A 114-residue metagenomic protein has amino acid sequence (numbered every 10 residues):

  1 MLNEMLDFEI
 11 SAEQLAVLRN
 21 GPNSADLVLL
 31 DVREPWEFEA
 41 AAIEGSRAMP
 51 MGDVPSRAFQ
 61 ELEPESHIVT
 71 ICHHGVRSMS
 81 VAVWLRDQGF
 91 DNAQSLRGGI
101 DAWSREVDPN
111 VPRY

Functional and structural regions predicted by a protein language model:
M1-V28, P35-H67, V76-Y114: Rhodanese-like catalytic fold shared by cysteine-dependent sulfurtransferases and DSP/PTP-type phosphatases
T70-I71: Short, surface-exposed ligand- or partner-binding patches at beta-edge/loop junctions that are enriched in aromatics
